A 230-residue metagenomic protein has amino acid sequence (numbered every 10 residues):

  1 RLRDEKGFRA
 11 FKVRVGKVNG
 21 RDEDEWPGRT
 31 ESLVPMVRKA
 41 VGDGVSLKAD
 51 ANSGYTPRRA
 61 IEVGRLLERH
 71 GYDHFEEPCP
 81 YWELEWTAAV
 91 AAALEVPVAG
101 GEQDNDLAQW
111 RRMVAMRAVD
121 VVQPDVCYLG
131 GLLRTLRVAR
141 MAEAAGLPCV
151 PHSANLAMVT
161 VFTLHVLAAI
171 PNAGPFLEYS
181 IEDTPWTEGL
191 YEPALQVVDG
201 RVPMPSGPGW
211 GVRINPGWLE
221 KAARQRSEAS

Functional and structural regions predicted by a protein language model:
R1-A93: Metal-dependent enolase-superfamily TIM-barrel catalytic cores that perform enediolate-based chemistry
F11, D50, F75, M113 (+3 more regions): Conserved, mostly hydrophobic/aromatic
N19, P203-N215: C-terminal domain-closing interface element
E25, R29, G130, N155 (+1 more regions): Catalytic cores of large soluble enzymes that bind and process phosphate-bearing ligands
R65, G71, W82-R201, P205: Shared catalytic-loop signature of beta/alpha-barrel
W210-S230: Extended hydrophobic packing segments that form well-structured cores
